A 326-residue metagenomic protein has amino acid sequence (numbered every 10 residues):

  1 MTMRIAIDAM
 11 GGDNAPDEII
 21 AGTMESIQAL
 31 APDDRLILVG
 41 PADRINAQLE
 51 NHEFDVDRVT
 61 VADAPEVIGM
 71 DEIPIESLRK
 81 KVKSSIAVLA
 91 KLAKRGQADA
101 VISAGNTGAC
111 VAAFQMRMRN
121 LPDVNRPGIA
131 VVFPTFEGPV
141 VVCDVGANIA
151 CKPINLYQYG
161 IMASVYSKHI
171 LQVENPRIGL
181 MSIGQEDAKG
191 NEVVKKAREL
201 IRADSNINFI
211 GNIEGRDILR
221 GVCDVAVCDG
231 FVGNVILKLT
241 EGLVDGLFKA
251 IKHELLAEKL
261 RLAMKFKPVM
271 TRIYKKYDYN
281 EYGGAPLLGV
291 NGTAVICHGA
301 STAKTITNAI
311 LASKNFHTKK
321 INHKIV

Functional and structural regions predicted by a protein language model:
M1-R44: N-terminal phosphate-binding or glycine-rich loops at protein starts, especially the Walker A/P-loop of NTPases
I7-D17, A147-Y157, I296-T302: Short, glycine-rich nucleotide/cofactor-binding loops
D13, S26-D33, Q48-H52, A64-D71 (+8 more regions): Change "in soluble alpha/beta enzymes" to "in soluble alpha/beta proteins
A15-I19, V82-G96, A100-F114, N125-I129 (+6 more regions): Short glycine/serine/threonine-rich phosphate/pyrophosphate-binding segments that cradle anionic phosphate groups
D17-E18, L30, R35-I37, I149-G211 (+4 more regions): Glycine-rich phosphate/diphosphate-binding loop of Rossmann-like nucleotide-binding domains
F54-A98: Phosphate/nucleotide-donor binding subsite
Q115-G128, V132-V142, V222-A226, G230-I325: Glycine-rich phosphate/nucleotide-binding loop
